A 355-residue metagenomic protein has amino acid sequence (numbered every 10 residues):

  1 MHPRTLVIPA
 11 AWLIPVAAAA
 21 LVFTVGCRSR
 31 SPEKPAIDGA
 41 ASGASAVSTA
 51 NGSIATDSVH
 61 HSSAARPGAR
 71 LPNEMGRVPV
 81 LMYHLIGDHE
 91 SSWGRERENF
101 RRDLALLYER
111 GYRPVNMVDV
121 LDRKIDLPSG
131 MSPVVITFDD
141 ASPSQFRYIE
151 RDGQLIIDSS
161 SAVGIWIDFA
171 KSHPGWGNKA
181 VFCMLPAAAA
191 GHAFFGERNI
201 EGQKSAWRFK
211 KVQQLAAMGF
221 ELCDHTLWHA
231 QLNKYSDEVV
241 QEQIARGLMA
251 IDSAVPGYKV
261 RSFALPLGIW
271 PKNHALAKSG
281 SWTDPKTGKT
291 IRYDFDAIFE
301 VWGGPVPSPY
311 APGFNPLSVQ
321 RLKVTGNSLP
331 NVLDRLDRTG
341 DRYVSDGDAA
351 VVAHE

Functional and structural regions predicted by a protein language model:
M1-I8: N-terminal secretory signal peptides that target proteins for export/translocation
T24-G26: C-terminal motif of bacterial Sec signal peptides marking the signal peptidase cleavage site
R28-P35: Bacterial lipoprotein signal-peptidase II cleavage site
P35-T137, S142-E150, K234-E355: C-terminal active-site subregion of NodB/CE4 polysaccharide deacetylases
P72-N73, F169-G177, Q203-C223, T290 (+1 more regions): Acidic (Asp/Glu)-rich catalytic clusters
R95-P114, Q154-I167, E201-F209: Aromatic- and glycine-enriched glycan-recognition loops and surfaces that form the carbohydrate-binding subsites
I149, L155-I156, F194-E221, L227-V255 (+1 more regions): Alpha-helical scaffold elements lining the catalytic groove of polysaccharide deacetylases
S160-V163, I167-S205, L215-M218: Extended, charge-rich helix/loop segments that form flexible, surface "patches" used to engage negatively charged
